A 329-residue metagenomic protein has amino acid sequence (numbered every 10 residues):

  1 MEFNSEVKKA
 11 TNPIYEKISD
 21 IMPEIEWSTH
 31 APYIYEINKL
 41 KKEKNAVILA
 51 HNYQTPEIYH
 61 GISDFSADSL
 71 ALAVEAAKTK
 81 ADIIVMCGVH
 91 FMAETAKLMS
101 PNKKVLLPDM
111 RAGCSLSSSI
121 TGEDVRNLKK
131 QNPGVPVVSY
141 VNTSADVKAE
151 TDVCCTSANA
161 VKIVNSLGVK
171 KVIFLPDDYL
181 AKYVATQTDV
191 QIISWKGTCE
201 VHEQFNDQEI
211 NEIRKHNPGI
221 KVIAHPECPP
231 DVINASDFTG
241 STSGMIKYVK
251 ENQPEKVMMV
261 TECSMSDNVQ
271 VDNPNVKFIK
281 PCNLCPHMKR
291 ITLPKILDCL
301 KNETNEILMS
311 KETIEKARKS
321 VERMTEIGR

Functional and structural regions predicted by a protein language model:
E2-M259, C263-R329: Active-site loop-to-helix "anion-binding N-cap" substructures in soluble metabolic enzymes
